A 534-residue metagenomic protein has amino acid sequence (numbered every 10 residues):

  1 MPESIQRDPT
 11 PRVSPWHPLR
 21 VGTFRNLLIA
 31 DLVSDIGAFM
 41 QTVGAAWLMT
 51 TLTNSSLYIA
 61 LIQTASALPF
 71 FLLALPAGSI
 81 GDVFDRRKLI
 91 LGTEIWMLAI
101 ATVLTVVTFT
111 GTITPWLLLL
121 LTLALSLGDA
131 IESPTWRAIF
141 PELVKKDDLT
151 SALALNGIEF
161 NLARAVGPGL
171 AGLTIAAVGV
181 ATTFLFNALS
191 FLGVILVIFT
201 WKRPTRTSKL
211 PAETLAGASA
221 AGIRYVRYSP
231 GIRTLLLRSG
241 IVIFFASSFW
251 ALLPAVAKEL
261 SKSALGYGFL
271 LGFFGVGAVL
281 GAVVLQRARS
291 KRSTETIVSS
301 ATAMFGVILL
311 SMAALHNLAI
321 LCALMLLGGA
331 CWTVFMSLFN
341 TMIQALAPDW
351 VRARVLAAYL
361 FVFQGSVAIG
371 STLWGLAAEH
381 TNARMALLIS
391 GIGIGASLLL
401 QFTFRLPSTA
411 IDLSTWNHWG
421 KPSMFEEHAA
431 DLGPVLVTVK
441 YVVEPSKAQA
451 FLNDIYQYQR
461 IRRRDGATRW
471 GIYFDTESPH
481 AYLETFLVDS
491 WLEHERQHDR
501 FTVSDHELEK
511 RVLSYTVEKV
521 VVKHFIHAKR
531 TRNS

Functional and structural regions predicted by a protein language model:
P9-L68, R224-F274: Helix-loop boundary and gating motifs at the non-cytosolic
T23-T42, A65-G81, D85-I100, L117-A176 (+5 more regions): Substrate-agnostic recognition of the 12-TM MFS/MFS-like secondary transporter fold
A46-T53, L104-T110, V166-F186, A255 (+2 more regions): Transmembrane alpha-helix termini and helix-breaking/packing motifs in multi-pass membrane transporters
L72-L75, V83, L89, V103 (+4 more regions): C-terminal transmembrane bundle of multi-pass solute transporters/carriers
A138, E142, F184-T214, K291 (+1 more regions): Helix-loop junctions on the cytosolic side of multi-pass membrane transporters, especially the intracellular loop
A377, V435-V442, G471-D499: Short, well-ordered beta-strand segments in beta-rich or mixed alpha/beta enzyme and ligand-binding folds
L400-L432, G471-A481, H506-S534: Glycine-rich beta-strand-turn "strand-cap" elements at beta-sheet edges
T409, R460-R469, L487-V522: An amphipathic, aromatic/His-enriched active-site/gating alpha helix that lines ligand/cofactor pockets
